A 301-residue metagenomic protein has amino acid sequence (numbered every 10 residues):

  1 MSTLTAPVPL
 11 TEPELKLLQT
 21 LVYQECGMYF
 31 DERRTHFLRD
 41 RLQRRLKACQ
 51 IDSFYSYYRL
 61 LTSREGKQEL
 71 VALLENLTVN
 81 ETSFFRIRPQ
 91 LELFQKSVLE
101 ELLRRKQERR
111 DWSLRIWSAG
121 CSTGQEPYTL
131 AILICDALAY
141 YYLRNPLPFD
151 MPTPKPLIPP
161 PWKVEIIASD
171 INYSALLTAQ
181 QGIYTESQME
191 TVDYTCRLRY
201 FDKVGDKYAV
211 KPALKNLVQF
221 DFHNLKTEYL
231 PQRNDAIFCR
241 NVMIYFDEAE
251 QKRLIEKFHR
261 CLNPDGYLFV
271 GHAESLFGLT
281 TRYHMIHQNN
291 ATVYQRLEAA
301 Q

Functional and structural regions predicted by a protein language model:
S2-W117: Conserved AdoMet
F94, I237, L262: Residue-level signal for inorganic ion chemistry
Q95, A131-C135, H259: A structural alpha-helix within SAM-dependent methyltransferase catalytic domains
A119, Y140-F238, V242-R253, S275-F277: Extended basic-aromatic, gly/pro-enriched interface segments that bind polyanionic ligands
T123-R144: Conserved SAM-binding loop of SAM-dependent methyltransferases across substrates and taxa, primarily the Class I
A236, F277-Q301: Core SAM-dependent methyltransferase catalytic element
K252-P264: A short glycine-rich, Lys/Arg-flanked "PGG" loop and its adjoining helix->strand segment in the class I
P264-H272: Conserved beta-strand signature within the Rossmann-like core of class I S-adenosyl-L-methionine
